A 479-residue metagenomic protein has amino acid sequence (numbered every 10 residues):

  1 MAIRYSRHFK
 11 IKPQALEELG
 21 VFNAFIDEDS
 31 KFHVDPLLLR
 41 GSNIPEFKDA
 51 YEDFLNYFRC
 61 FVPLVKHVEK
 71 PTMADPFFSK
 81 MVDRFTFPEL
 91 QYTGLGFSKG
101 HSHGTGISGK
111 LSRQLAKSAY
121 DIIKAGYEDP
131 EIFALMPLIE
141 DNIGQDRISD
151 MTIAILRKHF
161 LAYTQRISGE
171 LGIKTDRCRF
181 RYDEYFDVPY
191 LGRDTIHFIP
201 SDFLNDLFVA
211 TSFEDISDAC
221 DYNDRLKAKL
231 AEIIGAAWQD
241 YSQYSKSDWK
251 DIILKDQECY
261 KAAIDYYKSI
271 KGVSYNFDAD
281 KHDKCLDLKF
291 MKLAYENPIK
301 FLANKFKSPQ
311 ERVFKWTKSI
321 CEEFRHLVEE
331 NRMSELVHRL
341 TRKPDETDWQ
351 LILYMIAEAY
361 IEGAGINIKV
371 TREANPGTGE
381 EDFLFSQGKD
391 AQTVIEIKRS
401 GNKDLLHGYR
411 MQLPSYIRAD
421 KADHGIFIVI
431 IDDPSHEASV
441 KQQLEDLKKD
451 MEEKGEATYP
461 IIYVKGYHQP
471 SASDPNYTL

Functional and structural regions predicted by a protein language model:
M1-K48, F277-K305, T378-F385, D390-A391 (+1 more regions): N-terminal start-of-domain structural block
M1-L171: Long, contiguous, compositionally biased segments that the model treats as domain-scale units
Y5, A125-F133, P137, C285-L302 (+1 more regions): Generic detector of solvent-exposed, compositionally biased contiguous segments
E52, D150, A154, K158-A162 (+5 more regions): Short, well-ordered alpha-helical segments
V68-S102, A262-L293, V370-R372: An N-terminal domain-start capping segment
Q165-R177, G365-I366: Short, solvent-exposed secondary-structure capping/transition elements
R179-A364: The feature marks a conserved, polyanion-engaging helical scaffold used by nucleic-acid processing enzymes and innate
E330-L479: Catalytic core segments in nucleotide and nucleic-acid processing enzymes
